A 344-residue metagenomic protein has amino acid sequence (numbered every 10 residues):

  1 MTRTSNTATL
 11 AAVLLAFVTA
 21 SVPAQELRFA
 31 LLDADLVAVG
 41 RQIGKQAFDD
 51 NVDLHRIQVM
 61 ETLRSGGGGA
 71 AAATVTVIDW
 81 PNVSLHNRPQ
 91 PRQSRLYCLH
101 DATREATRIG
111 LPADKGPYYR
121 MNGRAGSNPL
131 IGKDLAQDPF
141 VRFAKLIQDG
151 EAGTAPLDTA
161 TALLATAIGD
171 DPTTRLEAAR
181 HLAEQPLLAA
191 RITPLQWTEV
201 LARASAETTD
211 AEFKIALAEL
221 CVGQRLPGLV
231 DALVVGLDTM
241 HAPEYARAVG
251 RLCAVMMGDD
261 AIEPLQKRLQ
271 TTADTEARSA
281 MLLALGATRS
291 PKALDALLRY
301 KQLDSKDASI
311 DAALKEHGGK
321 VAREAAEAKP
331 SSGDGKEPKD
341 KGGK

Functional and structural regions predicted by a protein language model:
M1-L10: Bacterial N-terminal signal peptides that target proteins for export
T9-T19: Bacterial N-terminal signal peptides
S21-R124, H181-E184, L188-T193: Basic, polyanion-binding surface patches
D79-E177: Extracellular C-terminal loop/segment signatures of secreted glycoproteins
R142-T154, R175-I192, E212-L226, V235 (+5 more regions): Structural detector for internal amphipathic alpha-helices that build alpha-solenoid repeat scaffolds
A155-A167, A189-S205, L226-D238, G258-Q270 (+2 more regions): Amphipathic alpha-helical scaffolding segments comprising HEAT/armadillo-like alpha-solenoid repeats
D170-D171, T209-D210, H241-A242, A273-D274 (+1 more regions): Short inter-helical turns and helix N-cap capping residues of alpha-solenoid HEAT/ARM repeat scaffolds
L297-K344: Terminal, low-structured helical/coil segments at or just beyond the last alpha-helical repeat
